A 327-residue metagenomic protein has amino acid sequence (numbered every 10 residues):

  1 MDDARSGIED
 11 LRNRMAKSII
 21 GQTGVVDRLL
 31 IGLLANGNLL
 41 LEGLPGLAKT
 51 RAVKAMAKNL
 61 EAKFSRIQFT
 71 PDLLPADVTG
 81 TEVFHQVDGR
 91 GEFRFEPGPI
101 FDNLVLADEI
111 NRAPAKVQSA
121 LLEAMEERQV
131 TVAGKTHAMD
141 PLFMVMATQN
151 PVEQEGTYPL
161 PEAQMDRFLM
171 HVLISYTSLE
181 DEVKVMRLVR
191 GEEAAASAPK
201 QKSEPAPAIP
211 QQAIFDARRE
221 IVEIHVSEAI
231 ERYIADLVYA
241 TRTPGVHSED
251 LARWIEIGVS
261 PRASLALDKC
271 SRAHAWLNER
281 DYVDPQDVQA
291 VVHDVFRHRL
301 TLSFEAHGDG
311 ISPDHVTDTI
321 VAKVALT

Functional and structural regions predicted by a protein language model:
M1-D2, R242-T327: C-terminal engagement/docking regions of AAA+ P-loop ATPases
M1-V25, E223-V226: Dynamic helix-loop-helix/coil hinge segments at AAA+ ATPase domain boundaries and subdomain interfaces
S18, P45, I110: The conserved Walker
R28-I31, H85-L106: Conserved alpha-helical scaffold flanking the Walker A/P-loop in AAA+ ATPase domains
L33-T70: Walker A/P-loop
G43, D108-E109, A120: Walker B catalytic acidic pair
N59-V87: AAA+/P-loop NTPase substrate/partner-engagement loops
H85-R90, A113, V117, M125-E223 (+1 more regions): Canonical AAA+ ATPase core
